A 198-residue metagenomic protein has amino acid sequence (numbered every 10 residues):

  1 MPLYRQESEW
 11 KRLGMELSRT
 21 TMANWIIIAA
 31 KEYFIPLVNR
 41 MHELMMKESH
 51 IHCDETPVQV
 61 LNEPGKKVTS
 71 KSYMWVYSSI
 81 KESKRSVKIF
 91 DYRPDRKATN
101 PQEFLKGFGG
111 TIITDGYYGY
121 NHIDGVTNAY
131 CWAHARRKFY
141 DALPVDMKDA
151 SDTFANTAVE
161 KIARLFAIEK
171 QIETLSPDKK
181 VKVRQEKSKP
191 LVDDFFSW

Functional and structural regions predicted by a protein language model:
M1-W198: Catalytic center-proximal scaffold of phosphoryl-transfer enzymes
